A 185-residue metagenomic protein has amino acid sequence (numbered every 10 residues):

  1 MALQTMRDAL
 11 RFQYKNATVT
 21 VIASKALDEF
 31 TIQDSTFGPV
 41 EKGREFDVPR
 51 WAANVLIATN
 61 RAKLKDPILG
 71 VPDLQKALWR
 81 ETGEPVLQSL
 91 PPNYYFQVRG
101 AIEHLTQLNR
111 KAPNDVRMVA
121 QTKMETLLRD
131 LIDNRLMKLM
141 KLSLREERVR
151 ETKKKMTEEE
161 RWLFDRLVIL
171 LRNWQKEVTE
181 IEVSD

Functional and structural regions predicted by a protein language model:
M1-E29: N-terminal, Lys/Arg-enriched amphipathic/low-complexity engagement segments that precede the first folded domain
A2-R11, L69-D185: Charge/polar-rich, low-complexity and marginally structured segments
Y14, F37-E41, A58, L64-D66 (+3 more regions): Generic alpha-helical propensity signal that fires on short helical segments and nearby coil/disordered stretches
K15-T18, E41-E45, P49, V86-L90: Short N-terminal secondary-structure initiator segments
V19-V21, L64-D66, L139, S143: Generic preference for hydrophobic/aromatic residues in regular secondary structure cores
T20-S24, G38-V40, H104, D115: Short linear motifs at secondary-structure transitions and domain/linker junctions
V21-A23, L64, V98, L128: Generic structural hydrophobic/aromatic packing signal, biased to beta-strands
L27-L69: Compact, well-ordered interaction domains used in eukaryotic information-processing assemblies
